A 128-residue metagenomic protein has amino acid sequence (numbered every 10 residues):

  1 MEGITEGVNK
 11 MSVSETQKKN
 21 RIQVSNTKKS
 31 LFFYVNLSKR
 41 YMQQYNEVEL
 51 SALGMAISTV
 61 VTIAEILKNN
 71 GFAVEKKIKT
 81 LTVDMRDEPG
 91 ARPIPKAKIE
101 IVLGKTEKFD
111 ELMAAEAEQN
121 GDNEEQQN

Functional and structural regions predicted by a protein language model:
M1-Y45, S58-N128: Long, charged, low-complexity intrinsically disordered regions
V48-A52: Short glycine-rich phosphate-binding loop at a beta-alpha junction
G54-A56: Short, internal active-site loops enriched in acidic
